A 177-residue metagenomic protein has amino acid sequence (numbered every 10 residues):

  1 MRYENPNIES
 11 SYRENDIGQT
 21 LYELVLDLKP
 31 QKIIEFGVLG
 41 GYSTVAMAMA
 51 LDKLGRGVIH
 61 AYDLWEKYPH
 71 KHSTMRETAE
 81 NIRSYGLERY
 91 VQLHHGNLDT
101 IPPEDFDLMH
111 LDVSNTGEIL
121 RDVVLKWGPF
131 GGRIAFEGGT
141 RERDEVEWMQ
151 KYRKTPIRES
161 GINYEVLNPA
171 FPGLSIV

Functional and structural regions predicted by a protein language model:
M1-R13: Rossmann-like AdoMet
N7-I8, G18-V177: S-adenosylmethionine/decaboxylated-SAM
